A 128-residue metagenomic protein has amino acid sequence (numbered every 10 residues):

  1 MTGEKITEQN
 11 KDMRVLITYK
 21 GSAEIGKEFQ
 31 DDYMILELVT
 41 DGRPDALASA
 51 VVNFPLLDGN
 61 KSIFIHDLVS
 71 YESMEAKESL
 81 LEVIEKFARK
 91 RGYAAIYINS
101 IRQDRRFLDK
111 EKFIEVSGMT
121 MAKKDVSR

Functional and structural regions predicted by a protein language model:
M1-E28: Short amphipathic alpha-helix that is part of the acyltransferase structural core
G3-I6, M13-V15, Y33, L108-I114: Short glycine-aromatic motifs
D31, E37-M74: Conserved donor-binding loop and adjoining core beta-sheet/short helix segment in diverse acyl/aminoacyl transferases
S73-K86: Conserved acetyl-CoA-binding loop-helix of GNAT-fold acetyltransferases
R89-S100: Conserved GNAT acetyl-CoA-binding A-motif
I101-M119: Conserved active-site alpha-helix within GNAT-family acetyltransferase domains
M121-R128: Short beta-strand-to-coil "C-cap" segments at the C-terminal boundary of structured domains/repeats, marking
